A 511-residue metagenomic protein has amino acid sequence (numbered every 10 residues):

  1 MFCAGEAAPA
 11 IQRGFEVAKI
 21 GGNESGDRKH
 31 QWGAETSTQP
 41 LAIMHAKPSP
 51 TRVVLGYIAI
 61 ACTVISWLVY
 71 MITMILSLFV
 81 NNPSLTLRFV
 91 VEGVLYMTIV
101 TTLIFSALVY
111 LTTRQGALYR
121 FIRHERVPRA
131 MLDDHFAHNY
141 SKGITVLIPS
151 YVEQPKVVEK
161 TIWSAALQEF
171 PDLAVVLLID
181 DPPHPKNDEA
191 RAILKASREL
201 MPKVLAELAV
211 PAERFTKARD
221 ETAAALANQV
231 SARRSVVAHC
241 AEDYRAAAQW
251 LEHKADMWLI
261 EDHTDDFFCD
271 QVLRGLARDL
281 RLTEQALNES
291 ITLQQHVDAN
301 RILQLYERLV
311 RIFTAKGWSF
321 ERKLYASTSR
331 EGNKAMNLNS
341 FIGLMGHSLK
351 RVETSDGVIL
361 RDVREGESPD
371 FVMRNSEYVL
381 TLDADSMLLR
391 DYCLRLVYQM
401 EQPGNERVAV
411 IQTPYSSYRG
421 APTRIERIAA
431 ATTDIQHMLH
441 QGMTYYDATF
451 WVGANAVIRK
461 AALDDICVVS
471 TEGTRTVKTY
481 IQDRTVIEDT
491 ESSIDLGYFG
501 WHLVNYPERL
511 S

Functional and structural regions predicted by a protein language model:
F2-P40: Short, charged cytosolic
A8, S25, P50, I60-T63 (+3 more regions): Short linear sequence motifs
K19-D27, G56-Y70, I291-R308: Alpha-helical transmembrane segments of integral membrane proteins, especially early/N-terminal helices
W32-T51, R427-I428, L503: Hydrophobic alpha-helical transmembrane segments
A42-Q115: Alpha-helical bilayer-embedded segments of polytopic membrane proteins, i.e., transmembrane/intramembrane helices
T112-S511: Internal catalytic domains of large membrane-associated glycosyltransferases
